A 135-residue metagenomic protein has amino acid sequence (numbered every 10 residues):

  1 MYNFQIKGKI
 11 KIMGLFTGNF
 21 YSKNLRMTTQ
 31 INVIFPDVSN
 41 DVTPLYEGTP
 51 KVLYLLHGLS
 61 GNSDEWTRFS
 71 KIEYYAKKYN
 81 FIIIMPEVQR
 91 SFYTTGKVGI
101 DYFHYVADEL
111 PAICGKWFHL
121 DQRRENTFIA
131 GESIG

Functional and structural regions predicted by a protein language model:
Y2-G135: Non-catalytic cap/lid and distal C-terminal segments of serine-dependent acyl enzymes
